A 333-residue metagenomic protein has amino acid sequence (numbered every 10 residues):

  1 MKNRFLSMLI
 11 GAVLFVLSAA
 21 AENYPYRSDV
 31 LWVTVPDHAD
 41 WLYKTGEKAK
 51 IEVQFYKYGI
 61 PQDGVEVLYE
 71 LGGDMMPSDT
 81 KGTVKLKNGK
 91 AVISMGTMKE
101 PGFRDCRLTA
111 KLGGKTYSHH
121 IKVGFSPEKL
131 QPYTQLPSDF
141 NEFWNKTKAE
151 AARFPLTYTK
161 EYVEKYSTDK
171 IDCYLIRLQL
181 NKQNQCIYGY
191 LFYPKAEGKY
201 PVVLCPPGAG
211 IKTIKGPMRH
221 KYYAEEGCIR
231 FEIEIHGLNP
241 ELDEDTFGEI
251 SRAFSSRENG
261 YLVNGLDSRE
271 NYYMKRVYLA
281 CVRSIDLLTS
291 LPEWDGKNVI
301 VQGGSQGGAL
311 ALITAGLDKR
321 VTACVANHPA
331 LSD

Functional and structural regions predicted by a protein language model:
E22-W32: Proline/serine/threonine-rich low-complexity linkers at boundaries of modular beta-sandwich domains
D37-W41, A151-E197: N-terminal cap/lid segment of alpha/beta-hydrolase-fold proteins
E47-I51: Structural beta-strand segments of beta-rich domains
P101-G113: Short, aromatic- and glycine-rich surface loops/edge beta-strands on solvent-exposed regions
G114-T134: Short beta-strand elements
G189, K199-A209: Short beta-strand element of the alpha/beta-hydrolase
A209-L279, L287, D333: Cap/lid segment of the alpha/beta-hydrolase catalytic domain
R283-D333: Primarily recognizes the serine-hydrolase "nucleophile elbow" in alpha/beta-hydrolase and SGNH/GDSL folds
